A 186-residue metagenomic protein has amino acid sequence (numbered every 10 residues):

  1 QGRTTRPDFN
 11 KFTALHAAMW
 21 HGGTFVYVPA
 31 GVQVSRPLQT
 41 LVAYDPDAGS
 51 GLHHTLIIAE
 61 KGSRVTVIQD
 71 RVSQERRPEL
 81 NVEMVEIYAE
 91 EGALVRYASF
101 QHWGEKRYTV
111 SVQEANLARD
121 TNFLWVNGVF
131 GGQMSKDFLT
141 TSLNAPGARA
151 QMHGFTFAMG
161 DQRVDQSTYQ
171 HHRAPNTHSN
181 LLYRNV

Functional and structural regions predicted by a protein language model:
G2-V186: Conserved beta-strand/loop scaffold segments within soluble protein domains that form the structured core and edges
